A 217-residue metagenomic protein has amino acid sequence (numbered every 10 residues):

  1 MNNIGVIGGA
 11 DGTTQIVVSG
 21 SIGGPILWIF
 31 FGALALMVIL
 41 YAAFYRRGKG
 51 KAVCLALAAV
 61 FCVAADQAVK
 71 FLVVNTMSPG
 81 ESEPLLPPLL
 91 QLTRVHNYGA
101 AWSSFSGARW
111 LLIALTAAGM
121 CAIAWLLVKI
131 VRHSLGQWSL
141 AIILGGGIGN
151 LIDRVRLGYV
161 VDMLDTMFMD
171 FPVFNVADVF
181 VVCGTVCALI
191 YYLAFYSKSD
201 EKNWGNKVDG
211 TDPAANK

Functional and structural regions predicted by a protein language model:
M1-V6: The feature identifies polytopic integral membrane transport proteins across all domains of life
G9: Acidic surface patches and DE-rich sequence motifs
I16-G20, V73: Generic transmembrane alpha-helix signature in multi-pass membrane proteins, especially transporters/channels
S19-L27: Short, Lys/Arg-rich cytosolic juxtamembrane segment immediately N-terminal
I29-K217: Alpha-helical transmembrane bundles and membrane-interface segments of multipass inner-membrane proteins
